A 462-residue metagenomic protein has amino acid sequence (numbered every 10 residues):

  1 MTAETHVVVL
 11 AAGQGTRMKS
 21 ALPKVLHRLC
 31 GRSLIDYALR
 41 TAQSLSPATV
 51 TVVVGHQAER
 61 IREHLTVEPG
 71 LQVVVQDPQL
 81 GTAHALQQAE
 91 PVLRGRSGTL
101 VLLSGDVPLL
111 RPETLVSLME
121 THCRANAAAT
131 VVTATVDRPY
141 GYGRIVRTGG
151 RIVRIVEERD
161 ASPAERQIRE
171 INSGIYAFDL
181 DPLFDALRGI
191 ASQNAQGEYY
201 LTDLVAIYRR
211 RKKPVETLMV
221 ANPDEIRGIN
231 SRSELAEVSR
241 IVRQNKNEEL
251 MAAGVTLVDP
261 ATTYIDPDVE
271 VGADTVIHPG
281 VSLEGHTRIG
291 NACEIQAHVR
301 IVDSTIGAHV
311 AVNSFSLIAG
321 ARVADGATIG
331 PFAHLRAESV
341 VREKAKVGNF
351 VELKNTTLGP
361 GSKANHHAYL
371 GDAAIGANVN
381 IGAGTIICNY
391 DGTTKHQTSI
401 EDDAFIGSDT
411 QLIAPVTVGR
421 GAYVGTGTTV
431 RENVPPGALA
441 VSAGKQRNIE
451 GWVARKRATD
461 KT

Functional and structural regions predicted by a protein language model:
M1-H6, R32-R124, D460-K461: Conserved N-terminal catalytic core of the sugar/cofactor nucleotidyltransferase
M1-S20: N-terminal nucleotide-binding beta1-loop-alpha1 segment
T2-A3, R169-G272: Conserved alpha/beta core of the MobA/IspD/sugar-nucleotide pyrophosphorylase nucleotidyltransferase superfamily
L10-A11, V53, L102-S104, V131-T135 (+3 more regions): Short beta-strand segments
L29, L103, A440: Catalytic metal- and UDP-sugar-binding loop of GT-A-like glycosyltransferases, i.e., residues flanking the conserved
E59, P69, L110-A195, T202-L204 (+1 more regions): Conserved core of the sugar-phosphate nucleotidyltransferase
T263-E343: Acidic, glycine-rich loop-and-beta core segments that form the ion-binding/anion-interacting portion of active sites
A311-T462: Glycine-rich hexapeptide-repeat left-handed beta-helix
